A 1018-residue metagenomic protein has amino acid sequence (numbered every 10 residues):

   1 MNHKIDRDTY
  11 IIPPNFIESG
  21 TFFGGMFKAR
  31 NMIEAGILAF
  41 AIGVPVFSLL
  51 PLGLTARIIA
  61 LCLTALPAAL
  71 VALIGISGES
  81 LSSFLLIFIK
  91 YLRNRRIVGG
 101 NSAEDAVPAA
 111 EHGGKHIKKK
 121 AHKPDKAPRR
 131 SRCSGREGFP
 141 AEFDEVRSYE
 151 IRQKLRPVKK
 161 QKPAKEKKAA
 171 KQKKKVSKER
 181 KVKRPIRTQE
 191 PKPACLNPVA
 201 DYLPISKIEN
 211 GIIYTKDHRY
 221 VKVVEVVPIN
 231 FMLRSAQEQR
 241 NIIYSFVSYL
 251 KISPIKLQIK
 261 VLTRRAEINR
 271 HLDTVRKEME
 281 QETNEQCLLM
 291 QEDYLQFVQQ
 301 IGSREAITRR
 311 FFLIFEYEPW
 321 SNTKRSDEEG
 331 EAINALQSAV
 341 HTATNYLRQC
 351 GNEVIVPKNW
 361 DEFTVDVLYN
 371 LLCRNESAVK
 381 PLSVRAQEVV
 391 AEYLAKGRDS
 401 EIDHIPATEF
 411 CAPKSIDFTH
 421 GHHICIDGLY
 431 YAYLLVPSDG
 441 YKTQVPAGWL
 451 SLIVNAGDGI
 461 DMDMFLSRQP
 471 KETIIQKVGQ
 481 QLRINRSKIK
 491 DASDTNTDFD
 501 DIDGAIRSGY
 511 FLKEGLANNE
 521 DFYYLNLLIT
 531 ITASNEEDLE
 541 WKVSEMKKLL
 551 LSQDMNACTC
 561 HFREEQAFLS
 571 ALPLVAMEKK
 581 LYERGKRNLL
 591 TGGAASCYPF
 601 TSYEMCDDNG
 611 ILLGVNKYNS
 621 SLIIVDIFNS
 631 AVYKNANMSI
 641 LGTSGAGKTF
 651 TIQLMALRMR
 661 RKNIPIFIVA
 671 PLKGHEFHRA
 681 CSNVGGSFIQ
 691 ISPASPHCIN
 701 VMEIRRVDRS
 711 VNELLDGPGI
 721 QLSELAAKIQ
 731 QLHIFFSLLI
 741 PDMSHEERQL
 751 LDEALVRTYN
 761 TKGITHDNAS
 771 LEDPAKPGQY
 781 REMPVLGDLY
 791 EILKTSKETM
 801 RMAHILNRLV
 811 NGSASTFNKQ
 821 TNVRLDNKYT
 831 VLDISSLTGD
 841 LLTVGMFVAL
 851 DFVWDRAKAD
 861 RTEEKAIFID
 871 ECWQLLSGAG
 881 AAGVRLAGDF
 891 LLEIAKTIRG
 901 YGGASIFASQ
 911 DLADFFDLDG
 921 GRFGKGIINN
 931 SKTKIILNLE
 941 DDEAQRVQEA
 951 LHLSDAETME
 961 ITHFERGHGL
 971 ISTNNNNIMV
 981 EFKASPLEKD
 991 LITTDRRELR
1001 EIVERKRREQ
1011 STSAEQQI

Functional and structural regions predicted by a protein language model:
M1-N15: Short, charged cytosolic
S19-F47, I205-E209, Y214, V247 (+2 more regions): Glycine-rich phosphate-binding loop of nucleotide-binding enzymes
P51-L66, Y633: Hydrophobic alpha-helical transmembrane segments
L61-A68, S77-S82, Y91, R96-P108 (+1 more regions): Extended, folded cores of ATP/NTP-driven motor/assembly subunits in large transport and secretion machines
Y202-K207, I212-I213, K222-N230, A236-I255 (+15 more regions): P-loop NTPase motor domains
G685-F688, R922-I936: A short helix-turn-beta junction within AAA+ P-loop NTPase domains corresponding to the substrate/partner-engaging
S909: H-loop/switch region of ABC-family ATPase nucleotide-binding domains
L951-R1007: Conserved P-loop NTPase
